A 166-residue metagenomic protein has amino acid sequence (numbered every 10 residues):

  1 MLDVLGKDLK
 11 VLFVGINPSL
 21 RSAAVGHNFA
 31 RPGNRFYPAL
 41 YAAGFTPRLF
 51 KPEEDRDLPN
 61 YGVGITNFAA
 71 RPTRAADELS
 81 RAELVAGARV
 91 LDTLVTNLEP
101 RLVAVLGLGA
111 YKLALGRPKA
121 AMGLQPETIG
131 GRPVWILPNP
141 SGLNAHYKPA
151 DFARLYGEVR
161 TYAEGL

Functional and structural regions predicted by a protein language model:
M1-G6, L49-L58, L94: Short amphipathic alpha-helices and their capping/turn segments at secondary-structure boundaries
L2-K10, P32, A39, A75-L91 (+1 more regions): C-terminal capping/extension of enzyme domains
L9, L20-A24: Short N-terminal binding/cap micro-motifs at the start of the first secondary-structure element
P18-S19, A30: Compositionally biased, charged N-terminal/linker segments
V25-A82: Short, surface-exposed acidic-centric catalytic microdomains
H27, A110, S141-N144: Short histidine/acidic/glycine/proline-rich micro-motifs that form metal- and phosphate-coordinating active-site loops
N60-K119: Internal catalytic-core helix/loop-beta-alpha segment that presents or stabilizes conserved functional determinants
